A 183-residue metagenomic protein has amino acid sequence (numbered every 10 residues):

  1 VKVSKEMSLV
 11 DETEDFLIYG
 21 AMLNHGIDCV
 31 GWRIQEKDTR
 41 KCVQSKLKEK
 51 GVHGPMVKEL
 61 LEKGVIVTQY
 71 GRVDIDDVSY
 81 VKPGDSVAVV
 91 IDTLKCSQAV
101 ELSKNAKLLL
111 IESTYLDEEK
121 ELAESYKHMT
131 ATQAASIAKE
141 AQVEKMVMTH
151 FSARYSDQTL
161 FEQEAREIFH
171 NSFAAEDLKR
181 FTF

Functional and structural regions predicted by a protein language model:
V1-L9, G26-I27, L178-F183: A short acidic, often aromatic-flanked loop/helix-cap motif at beta-alpha or helix-coil junctions that lines enzyme
V3-S8, K58-K63, Y80-G84, E118-K120 (+1 more regions): N-terminal start-of-chain detector that recognizes signal peptides and the immediate post-cleavage beginning
E6-L17, I168-H170: A SAM-dependent methyltransferase catalytic signature shared across enzymes that methylate proteins
D11-V89, T93-E101, L108-L110: Active-site-proximal loop/helix segment associated with metal-binding centers of metalloenzymes
C96-F183: Binuclear metal-ion centers of metallo-dependent hydrolases, dominated by the metallo-beta-lactamase
